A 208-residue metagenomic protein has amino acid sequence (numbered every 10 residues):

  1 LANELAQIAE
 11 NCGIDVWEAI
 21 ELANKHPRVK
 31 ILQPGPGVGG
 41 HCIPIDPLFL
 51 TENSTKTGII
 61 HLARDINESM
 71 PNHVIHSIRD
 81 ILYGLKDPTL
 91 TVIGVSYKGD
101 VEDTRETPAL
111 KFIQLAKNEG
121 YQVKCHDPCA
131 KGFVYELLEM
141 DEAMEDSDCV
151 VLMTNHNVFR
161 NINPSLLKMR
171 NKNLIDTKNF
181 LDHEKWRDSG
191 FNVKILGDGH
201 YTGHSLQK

Functional and structural regions predicted by a protein language model:
L1-K208: Structural/interface elements that position substrates and couple domains in central-metabolism enzymes
